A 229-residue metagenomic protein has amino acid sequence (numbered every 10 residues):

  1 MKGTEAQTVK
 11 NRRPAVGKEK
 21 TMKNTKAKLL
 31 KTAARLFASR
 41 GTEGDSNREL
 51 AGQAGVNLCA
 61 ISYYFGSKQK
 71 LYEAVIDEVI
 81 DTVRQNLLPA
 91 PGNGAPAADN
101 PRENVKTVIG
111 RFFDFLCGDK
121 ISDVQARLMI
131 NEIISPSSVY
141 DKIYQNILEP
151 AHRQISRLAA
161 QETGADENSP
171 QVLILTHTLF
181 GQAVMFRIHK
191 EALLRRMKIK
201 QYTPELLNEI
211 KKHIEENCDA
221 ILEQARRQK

Functional and structural regions predicted by a protein language model:
M1-N24, R226-K229: N-terminal intrinsically disordered/low-complexity leader segments
K23-K31, Y64-L88, G92, D141 (+1 more regions): An amphipathic alpha-helix adjacent to DNA-recognition modules
K28, L36-V75: Helix-turn-helix
P89-S122, V172-L179: Hydrophobic alpha-helical connector segments
E103, S137-T163, N208, K212-E216: Amphipathic alpha-helical packing segments from all-alpha helical-bundle domains
K120-K142, K190-R196: Amphipathic alpha-helical segments used for helix-helix packing
R127-I134, N168-K190, E209, H213-N217: Hydrophobic alpha-helical segments that form the core of small-molecule binding pockets and/or dimer interfaces
E149-L173, R196, I221-K229: Hydrophobic alpha-helical bundle segments that form small-molecule/ligand-binding pockets
